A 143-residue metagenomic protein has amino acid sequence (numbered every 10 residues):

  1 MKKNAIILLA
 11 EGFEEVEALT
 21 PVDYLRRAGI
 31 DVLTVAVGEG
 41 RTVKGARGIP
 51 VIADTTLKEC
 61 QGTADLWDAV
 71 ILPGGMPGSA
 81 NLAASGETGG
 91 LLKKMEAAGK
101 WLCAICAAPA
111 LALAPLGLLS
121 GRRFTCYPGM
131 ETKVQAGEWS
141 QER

Functional and structural regions predicted by a protein language model:
K2-L9, F13, Y24-A36, D54-R143: Active-site-adjacent pocket-lining segments in enzyme domains
T20-V22: Histidine-anchored nucleotide/phosphate-binding helix
V35-T55: N-terminal beta-loop-helix "entrance" segment that forms/cooperates in small-molecule cofactor or anionic ligand
